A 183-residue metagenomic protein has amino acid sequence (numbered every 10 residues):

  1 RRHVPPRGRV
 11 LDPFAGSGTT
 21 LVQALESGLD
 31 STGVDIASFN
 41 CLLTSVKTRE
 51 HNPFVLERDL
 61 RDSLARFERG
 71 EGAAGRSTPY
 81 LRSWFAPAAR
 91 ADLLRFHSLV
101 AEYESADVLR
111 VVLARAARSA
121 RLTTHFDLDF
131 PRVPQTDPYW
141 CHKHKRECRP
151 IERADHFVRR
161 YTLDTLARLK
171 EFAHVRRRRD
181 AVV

Functional and structural regions predicted by a protein language model:
R2-R69, E147-V183: Conserved S-adenosyl-L-methionine
A37, R82-S83, T124, L128: Flexible, active-site-adjacent loop/turn segments at secondary-structure boundaries
L42, V46-R49, S83-A88, D129-V133: Surface-exposed loop/turn and secondary-structure junction residues enriched for glycine/proline
P53-Y103: PRPP-dependent phosphoribosyltransferase catalytic core
R90-V183: SAM-dependent nucleic-acid methyltransferase catalytic core
